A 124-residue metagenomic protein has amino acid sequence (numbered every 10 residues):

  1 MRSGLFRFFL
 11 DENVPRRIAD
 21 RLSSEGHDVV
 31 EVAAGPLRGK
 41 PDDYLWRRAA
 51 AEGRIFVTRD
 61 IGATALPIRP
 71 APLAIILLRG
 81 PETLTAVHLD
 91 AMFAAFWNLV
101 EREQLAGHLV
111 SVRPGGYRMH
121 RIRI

Functional and structural regions predicted by a protein language model:
M1-F6, R123-I124: Intrinsically disordered, low-complexity and often Lys/Arg-enriched segments
S3-L5, G53, P72, G107: A general structural motif
F6-I55: N-terminal first-folded block
R16, A63-A65, R118: Glycine-rich nucleotide phosphate-binding loop and flanking beta-alpha elements of Rossmann-like dinucleotide-binding
A49-P67: Acidic, metal-binding active-site segment of PIN/NYN-like and related structure-specific nucleases
T64-F96: Mid-chain, well-packed structural core segment of small domains
V100-I124: Charged phosphate-binding loop/patch that engages nucleotide di/tri-phosphates or the phosphate backbone of nucleic
